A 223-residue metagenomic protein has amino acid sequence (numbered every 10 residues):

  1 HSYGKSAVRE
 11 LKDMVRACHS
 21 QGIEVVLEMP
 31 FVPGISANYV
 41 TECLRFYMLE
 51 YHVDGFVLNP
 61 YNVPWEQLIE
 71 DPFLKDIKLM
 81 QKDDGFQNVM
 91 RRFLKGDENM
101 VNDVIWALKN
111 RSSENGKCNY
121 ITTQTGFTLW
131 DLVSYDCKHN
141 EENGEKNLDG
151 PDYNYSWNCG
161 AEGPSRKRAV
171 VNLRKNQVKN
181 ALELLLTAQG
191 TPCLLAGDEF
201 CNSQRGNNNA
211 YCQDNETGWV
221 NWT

Functional and structural regions predicted by a protein language model:
H1, G116, E216: Residues that flank catalytic or metal-binding motifs in active/ligand-binding sites
H1-Y51, L58: Substrate-binding cleft of carbohydrate-active enzyme catalytic domains
M29-P33, N62, F200-N202: Active-site-proximal loop/turn and secondary-structure-junction residues that shape catalytic pockets, frequently
P30, S36, H139, G206-N207: Short, function-defining helix-loop hinge/capping sites that tune catalysis or transport
E42-F46, Y51, K78, K82 (+1 more regions): Repeat-unit-sized solenoid/scaffold elements
H52, Y61-A196, F200, N209-Q213: Conserved alpha/beta catalytic core and glycan-binding cleft of carbohydrate-active enzymes
Q204-T223: Extended hydrophobic/aromatic segments used for targeting, binding, or gating
